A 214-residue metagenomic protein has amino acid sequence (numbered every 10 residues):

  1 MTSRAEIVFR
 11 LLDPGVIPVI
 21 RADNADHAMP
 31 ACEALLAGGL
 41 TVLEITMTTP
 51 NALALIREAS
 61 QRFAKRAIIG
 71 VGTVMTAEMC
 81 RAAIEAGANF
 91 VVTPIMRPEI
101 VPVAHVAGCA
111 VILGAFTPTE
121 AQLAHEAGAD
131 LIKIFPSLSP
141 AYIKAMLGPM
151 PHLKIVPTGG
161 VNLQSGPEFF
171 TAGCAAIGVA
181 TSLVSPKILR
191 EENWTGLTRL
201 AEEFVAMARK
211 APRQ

Functional and structural regions predicted by a protein language model:
M1-G87, V106, H152, Q164 (+1 more regions): Conserved N-terminal beta1-alpha1 strand-loop-helix module at the mouth
R21-N24, I69-A77, T93-R97, L113-P118 (+2 more regions): Glycine-rich beta-to-alpha transition loops that act as phosphate-gripper elements at the mouths of alpha/beta enzyme
A31, T76-A86, T119-A127, Y142-I143 (+1 more regions): Catalytic cores of alpha/beta
L36-T41, F63-R66, E85-V91, V106-I112 (+3 more regions): Glycine-enriched alpha-helix->loop->beta-strand junction motifs that scaffold or abut catalytic
L40-I45, I84-A86, A107, F116-A141 (+1 more regions): Glycine/Thr-rich beta-alpha phosphate-binding loop at enzyme active sites
E58, A145-M146: Generic structural signal for isolated residues within well-ordered alpha-helices
E78-E120: Hydrophobic, well-structured mid-protein blocks that either form specific transmembrane helices
F90-I100, I134-Y142, G166, G173-W194 (+1 more regions): Glycine-rich phosphate-binding active-site loops on the catalytic face of alpha/beta enzymes
